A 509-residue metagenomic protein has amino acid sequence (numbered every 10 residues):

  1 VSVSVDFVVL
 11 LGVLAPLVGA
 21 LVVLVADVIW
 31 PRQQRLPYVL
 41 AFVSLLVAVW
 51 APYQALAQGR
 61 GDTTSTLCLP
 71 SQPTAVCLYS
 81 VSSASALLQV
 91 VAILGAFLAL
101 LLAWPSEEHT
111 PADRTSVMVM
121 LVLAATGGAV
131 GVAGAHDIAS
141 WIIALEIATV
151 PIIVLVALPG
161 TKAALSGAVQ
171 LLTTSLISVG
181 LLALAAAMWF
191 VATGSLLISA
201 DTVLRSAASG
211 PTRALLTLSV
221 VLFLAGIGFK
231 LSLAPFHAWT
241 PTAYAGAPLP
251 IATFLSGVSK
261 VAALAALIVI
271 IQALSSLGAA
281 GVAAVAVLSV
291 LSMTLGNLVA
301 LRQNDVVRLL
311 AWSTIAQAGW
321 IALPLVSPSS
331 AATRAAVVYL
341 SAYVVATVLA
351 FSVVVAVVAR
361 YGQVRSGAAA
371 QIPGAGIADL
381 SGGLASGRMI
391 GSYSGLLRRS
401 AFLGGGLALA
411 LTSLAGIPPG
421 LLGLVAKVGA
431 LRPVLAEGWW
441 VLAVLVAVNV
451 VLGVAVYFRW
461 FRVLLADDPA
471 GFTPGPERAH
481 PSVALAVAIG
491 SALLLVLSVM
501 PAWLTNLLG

Functional and structural regions predicted by a protein language model:
V1-G509: Alpha-helical transmembrane segments of multi-pass membrane proteins predominantly involved in bioenergetics
